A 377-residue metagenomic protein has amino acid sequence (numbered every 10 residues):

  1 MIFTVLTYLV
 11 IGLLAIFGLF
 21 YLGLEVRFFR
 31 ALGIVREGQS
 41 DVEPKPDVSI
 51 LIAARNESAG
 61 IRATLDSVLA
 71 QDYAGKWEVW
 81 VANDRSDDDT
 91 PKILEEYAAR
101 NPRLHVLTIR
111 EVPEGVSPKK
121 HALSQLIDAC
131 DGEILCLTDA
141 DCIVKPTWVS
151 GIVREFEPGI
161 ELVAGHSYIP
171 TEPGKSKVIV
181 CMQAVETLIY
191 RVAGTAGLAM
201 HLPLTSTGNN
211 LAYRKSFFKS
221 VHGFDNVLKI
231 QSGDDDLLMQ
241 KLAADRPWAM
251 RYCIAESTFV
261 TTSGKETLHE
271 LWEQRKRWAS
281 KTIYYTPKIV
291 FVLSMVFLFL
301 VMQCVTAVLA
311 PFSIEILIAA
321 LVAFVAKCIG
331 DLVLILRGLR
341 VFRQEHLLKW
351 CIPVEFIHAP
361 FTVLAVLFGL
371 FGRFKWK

Functional and structural regions predicted by a protein language model:
M1-P44, E315, I335: N-terminal membrane-anchoring/stem segments of glycan-assembly enzymes
V42, V290-R373: Membrane-embedded multi-pass helical conduit in multi-pass membrane proteins, especially envelope-biosynthetic
P46-S49, E78, L237: Cell-envelope/extracellular polymer assembly enzymes that use nucleotide-activated donors
D66-K76: Short, acidic, metal-binding catalytic loop of nucleotide-sugar glycosyltransferases
N83-I93, E111, C142: A conserved acidic beta->alpha catalytic loop
D89, A140-E155: Acidic donor-binding/catalytic loop of UDP-sugar-dependent glycosyltransferases, especially processive GT2
L123, L135: Short aromatic/hydrophobic "clamp" motif used to bind/position activated sugar donors
F156, L162-R191, S216-K219, G223-V290: Catalytic donor/gating beta->alpha subdomain of glycosyltransferases that bind UDP-sugars
